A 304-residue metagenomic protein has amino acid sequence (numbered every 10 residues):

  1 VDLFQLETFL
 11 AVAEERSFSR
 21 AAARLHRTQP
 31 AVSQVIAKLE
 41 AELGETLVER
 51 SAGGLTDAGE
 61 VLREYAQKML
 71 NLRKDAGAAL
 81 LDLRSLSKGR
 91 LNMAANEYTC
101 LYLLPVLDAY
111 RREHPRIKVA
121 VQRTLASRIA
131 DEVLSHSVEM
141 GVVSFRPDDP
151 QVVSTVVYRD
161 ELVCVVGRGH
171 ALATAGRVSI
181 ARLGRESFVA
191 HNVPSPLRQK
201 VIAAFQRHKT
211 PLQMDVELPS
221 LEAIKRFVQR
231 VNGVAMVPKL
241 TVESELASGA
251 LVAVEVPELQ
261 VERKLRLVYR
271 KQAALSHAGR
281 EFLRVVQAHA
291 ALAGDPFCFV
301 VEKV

Functional and structural regions predicted by a protein language model:
V1, E113, K239-A250, E258-V304: C-terminal effector-binding regulatory domain of bacterial HTH transcription factors
L10-H26: Short helix-boundary/capping micro-motifs
P30, A78, R84-H114, K118-Q122 (+2 more regions): N-terminal winged-helix
E40-D57: A short LG(V/I)-centered, amphipathic sequence patch enriched for acidic residue(s) preceding the LG motif
L83, P105-A109, S127-V166, A203 (+2 more regions): Short beta-strand-centered segments that line the small-molecule binding cleft or hinge of alpha/beta clamshell
P150-V156, D160-E161, E222-K271: Beta-alpha-beta core module
Q151-F188: Flexible hinge/capping segments at coil-to-helix
L172-A173, S187-H208, L275-V285, H289-V301: Secondary-structure junction motif
